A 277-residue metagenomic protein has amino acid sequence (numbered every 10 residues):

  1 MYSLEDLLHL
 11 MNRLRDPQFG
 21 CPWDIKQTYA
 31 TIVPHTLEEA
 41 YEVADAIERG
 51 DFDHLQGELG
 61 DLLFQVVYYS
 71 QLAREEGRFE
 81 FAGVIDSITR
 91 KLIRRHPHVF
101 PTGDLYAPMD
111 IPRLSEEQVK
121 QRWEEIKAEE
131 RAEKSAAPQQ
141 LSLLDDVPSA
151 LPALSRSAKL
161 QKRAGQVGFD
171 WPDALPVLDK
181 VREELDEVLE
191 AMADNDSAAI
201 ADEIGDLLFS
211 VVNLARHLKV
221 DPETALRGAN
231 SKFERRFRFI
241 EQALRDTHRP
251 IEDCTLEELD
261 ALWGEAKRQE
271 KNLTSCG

Functional and structural regions predicted by a protein language model:
M1-E58, F64-I204, L208-G277: Flexible "arm" and connector segments at domain edges
